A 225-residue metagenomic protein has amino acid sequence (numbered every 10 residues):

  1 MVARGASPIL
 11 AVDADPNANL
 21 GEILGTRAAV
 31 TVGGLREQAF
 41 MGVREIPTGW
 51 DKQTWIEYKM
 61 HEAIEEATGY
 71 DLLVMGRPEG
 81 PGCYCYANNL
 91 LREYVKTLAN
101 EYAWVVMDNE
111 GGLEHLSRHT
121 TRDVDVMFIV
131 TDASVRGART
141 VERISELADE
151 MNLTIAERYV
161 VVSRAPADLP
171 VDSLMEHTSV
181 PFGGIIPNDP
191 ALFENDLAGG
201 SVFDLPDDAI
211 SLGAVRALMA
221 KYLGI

Functional and structural regions predicted by a protein language model:
V2-A67: N-terminal phosphate/diphosphate-binding loop that engages ATP/GTP or pyrophosphate donors across diverse enzyme folds
A11, Y70-L72, F182-I185: Conserved beta-strand scaffold positions in the cores of enzyme catalytic domains, especially in NTP/NDP-utilizing
T26-V30, L147-A148, E176-T178, S201-D204: Short, hinge-like loop/turn segments at secondary-structure boundaries
G42-I46, M75-E79, G200-L205: Short glycine/proline- and acidic residue-enriched helix-loop micro-motifs that form flexible lids or anion-recognition
Q53-E66, D71-M107: Cytosolic-facing regulatory segments adjacent to core modules
Y86-N188, E194: Conserved catalytic-core segment of NTP-binding enzymes
D196-L212: C-terminal boundary of histidine-terminating zinc-finger modules
A214-I225: C-terminal alpha-helix
